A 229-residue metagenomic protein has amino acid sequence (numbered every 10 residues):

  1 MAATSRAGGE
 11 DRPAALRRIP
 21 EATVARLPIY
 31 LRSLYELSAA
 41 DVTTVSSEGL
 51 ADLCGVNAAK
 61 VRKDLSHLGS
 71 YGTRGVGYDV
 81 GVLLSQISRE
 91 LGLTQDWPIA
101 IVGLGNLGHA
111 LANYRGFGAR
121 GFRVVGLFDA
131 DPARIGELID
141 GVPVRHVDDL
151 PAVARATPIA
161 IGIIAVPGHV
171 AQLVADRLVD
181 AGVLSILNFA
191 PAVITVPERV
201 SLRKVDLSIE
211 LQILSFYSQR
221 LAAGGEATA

Functional and structural regions predicted by a protein language model:
M1-A14, K63, S85, P158-I159 (+1 more regions): Flexible, compositionally biased loop and terminal segments
M1-T43: Extreme N-terminal segment that seeds HTH/winged-HTH DNA-binding domains in transcriptional regulators
S33-S38, D140-A229: Phosphate-bearing ligand-interacting subdomains that bind or position ATP/ADP/UDP/GDP/NAD(P) or nucleotide-linked
T44, E48, L53-I99: HTH-adjacent hinge/linker in prokaryotic transcriptional regulators
L104: Glycine-rich Rossmann-fold phosphate-binding loop(s) that bind the pyrophosphate of adenine dinucleotide cofactors
L107: Hydrophobic/small residue at the entry helix of a nucleotide-binding pocket
G118-D140: NAD(P)-binding Rossmann-fold cofactor-contacting core
